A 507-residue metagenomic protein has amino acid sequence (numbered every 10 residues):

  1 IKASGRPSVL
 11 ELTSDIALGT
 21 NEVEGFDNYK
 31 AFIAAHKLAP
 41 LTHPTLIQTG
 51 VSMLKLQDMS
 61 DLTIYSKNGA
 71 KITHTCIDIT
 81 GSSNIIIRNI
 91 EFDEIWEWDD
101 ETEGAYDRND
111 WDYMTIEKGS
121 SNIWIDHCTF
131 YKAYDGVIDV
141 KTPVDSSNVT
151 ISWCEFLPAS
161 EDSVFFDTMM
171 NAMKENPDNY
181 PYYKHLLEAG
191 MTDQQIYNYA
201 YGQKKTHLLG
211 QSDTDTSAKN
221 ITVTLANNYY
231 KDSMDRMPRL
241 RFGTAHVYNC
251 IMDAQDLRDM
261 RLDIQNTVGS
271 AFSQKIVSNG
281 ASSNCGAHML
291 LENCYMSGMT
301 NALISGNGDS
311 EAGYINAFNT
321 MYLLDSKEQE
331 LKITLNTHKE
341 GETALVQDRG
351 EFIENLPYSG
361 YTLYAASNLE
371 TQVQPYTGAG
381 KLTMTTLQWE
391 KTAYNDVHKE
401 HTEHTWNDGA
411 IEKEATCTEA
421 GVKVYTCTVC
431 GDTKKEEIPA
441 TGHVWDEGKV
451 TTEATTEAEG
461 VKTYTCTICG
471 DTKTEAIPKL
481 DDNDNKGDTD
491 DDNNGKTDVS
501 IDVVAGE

Functional and structural regions predicted by a protein language model:
I1-V9: Acidic Gly/Asp/Thr-rich repetitive segments characteristic of extracellular carbohydrate-active and adhesion proteins
A17-D215: Right-handed parallel beta-helix
I64-S66, I85-R88, I123-D126, S146-I151 (+4 more regions): All-beta strand scaffolds that present successive hydrophobic residues in beta-strands
E94, K132, P158, K231-D232 (+4 more regions): Residues in short coils/turns that link rungs of repeat/solenoid architectures in beta-rich domains
S147, S152, K184-E292: Long, polar low-complexity repeats
R239-T402: Extracellular beta-rich repeat passengers
E403-D484: Extracellular modular ligand-binding repeats in secreted and cell-surface proteins
L480-E507: Ser/Thr/Gly/Pro-rich low-complexity, disordered linker/stalk segments of secreted and cell-surface proteins
